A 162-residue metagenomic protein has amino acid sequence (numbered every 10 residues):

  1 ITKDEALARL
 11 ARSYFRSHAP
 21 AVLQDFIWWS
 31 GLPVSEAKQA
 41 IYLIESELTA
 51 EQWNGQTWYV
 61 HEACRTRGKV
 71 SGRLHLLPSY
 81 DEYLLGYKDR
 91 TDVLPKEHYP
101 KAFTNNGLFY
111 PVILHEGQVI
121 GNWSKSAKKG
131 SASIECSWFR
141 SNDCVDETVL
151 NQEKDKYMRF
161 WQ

Functional and structural regions predicted by a protein language model:
I1-Q162: Long, charged, low-complexity, helical-prone intrinsically disordered regions
